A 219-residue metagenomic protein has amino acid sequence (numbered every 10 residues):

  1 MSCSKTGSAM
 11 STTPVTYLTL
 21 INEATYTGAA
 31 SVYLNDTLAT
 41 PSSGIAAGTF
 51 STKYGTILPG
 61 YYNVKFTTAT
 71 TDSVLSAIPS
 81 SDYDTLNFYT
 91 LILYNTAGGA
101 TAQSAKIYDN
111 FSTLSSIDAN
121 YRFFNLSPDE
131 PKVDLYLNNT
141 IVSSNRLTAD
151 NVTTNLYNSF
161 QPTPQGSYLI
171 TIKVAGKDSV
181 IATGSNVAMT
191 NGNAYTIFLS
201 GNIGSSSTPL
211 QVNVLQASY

Functional and structural regions predicted by a protein language model:
C3-Y219: Intrinsically disordered, low-complexity polar regions and short flexible loop motifs
